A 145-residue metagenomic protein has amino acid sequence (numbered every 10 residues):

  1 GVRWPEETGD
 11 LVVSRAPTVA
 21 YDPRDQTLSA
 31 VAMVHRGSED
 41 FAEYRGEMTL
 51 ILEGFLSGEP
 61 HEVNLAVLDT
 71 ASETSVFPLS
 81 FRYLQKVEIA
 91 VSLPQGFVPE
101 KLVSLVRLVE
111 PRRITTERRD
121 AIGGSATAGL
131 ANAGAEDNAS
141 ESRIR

Functional and structural regions predicted by a protein language model:
W4-R145: Membrane-proximal structural modules of membrane-associated proteins and complexes
